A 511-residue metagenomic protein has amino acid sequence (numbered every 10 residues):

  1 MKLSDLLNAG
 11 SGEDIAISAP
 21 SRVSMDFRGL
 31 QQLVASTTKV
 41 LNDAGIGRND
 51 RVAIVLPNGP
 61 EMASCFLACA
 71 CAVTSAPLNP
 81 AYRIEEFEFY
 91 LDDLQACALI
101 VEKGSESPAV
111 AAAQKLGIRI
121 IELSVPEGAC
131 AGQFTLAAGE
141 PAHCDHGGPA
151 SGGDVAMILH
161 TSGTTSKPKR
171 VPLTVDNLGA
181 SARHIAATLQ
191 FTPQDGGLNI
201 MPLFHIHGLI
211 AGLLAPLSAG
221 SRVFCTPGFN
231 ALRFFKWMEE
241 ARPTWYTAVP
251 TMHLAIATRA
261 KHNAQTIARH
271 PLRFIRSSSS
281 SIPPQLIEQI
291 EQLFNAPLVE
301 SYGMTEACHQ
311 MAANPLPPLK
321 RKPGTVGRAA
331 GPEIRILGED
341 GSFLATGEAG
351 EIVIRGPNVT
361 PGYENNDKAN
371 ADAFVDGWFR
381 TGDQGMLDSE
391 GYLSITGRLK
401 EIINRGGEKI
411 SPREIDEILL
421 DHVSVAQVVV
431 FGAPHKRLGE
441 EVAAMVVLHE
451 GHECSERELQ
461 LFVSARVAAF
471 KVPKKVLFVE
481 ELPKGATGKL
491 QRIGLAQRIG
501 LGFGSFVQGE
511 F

Functional and structural regions predicted by a protein language model:
G12-E13, E127, E140-H160, K167 (+1 more regions): Conserved pre-ATP/AMP-binding loop-to-beta segment of ANL
D26-R28, A156-A180: Conserved AMP-binding A3 loop
K39-Y82: Conserved AMP-binding/adenylate-forming
Y82, Y246, G356, P361-G362 (+4 more regions): AMP-binding/adenylate-forming catalytic core of the ANL superfamily
A98, G104-G152, R259-H262, Q508: ANL superfamily adenylate-forming
G179-G196, I206-T244, A255, R259-H262: Conserved AMP-binding/adenylation subdomain of ANL enzymes
P243-A248, A257-R321, E333-R335, D340: Gly/Ser/Thr-rich phosphate-binding loop
R328-G331, S342-A373, I410: Conserved ATP/PPi-binding loop(s) of AMP-dependent carboxylate-activating enzymes
